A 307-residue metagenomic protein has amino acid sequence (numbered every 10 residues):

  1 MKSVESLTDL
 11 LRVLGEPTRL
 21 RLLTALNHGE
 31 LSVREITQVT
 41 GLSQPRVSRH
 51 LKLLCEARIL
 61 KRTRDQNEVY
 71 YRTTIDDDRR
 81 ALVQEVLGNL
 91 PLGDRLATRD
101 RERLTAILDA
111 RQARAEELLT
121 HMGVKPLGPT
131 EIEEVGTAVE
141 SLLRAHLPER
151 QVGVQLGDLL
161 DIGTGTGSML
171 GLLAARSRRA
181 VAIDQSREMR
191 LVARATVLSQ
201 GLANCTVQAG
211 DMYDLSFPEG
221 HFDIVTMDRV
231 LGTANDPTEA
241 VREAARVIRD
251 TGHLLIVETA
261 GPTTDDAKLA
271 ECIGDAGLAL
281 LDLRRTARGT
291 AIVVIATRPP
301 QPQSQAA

Functional and structural regions predicted by a protein language model:
D78-K125: Amphipathic alpha-helical dimerization/coiled-coil segments that flank or bridge DNA-binding/regulatory modules
E131-L156: Conserved alpha-helix/loop element of class I SAM-dependent methyltransferases that forms part of the SAM/SAH-binding
D158-L160, T166-D214: Class I SAM-dependent methyltransferase SAM/SAH-binding core
Y213-V225: A short acidic, Gly/Pro-enriched loop at the edge of an enzyme's catalytic core that lines a small-molecule cofactor
D223-D236: A short SAM/SAH-binding and catalytic strip from SAM-dependent methyltransferases
T238-D250: A short glycine-rich, Lys/Arg-flanked "PGG" loop and its adjoining helix->strand segment in the class I
G252-T259: Conserved beta-strand signature within the Rossmann-like core of class I S-adenosyl-L-methionine
A276-A307: Core SAM-dependent methyltransferase catalytic element
